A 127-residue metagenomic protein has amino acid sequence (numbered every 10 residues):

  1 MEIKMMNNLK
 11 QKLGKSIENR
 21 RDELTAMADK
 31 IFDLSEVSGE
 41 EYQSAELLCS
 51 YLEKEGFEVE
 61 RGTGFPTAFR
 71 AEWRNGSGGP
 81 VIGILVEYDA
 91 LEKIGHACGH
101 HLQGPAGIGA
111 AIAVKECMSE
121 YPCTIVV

Functional and structural regions predicted by a protein language model:
I3, N7-V126: Acidic/His- and Gly-rich active-site-bordering loop/insert found across diverse amide/peptide-bond hydrolases
